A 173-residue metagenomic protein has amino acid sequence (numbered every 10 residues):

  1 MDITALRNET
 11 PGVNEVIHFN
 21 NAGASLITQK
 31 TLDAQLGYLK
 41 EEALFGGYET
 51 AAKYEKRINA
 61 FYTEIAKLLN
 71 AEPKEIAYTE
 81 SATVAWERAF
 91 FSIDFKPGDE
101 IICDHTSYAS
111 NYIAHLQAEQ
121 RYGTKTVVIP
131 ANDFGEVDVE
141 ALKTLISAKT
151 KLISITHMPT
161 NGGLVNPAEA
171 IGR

Functional and structural regions predicted by a protein language model:
M1-R173: Pyridoxal 5′-phosphate
